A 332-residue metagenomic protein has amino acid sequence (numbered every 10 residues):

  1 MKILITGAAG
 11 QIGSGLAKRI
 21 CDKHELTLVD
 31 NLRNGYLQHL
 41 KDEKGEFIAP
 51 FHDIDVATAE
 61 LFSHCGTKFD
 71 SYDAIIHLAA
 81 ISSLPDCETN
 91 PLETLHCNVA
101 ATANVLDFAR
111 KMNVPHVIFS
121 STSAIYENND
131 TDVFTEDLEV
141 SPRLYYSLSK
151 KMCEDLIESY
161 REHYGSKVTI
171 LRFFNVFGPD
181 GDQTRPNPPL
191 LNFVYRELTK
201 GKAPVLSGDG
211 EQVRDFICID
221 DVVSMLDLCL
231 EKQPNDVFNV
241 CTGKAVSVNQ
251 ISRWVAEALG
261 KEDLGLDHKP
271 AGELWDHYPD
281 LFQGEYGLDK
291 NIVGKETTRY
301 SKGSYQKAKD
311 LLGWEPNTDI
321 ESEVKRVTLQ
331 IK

Functional and structural regions predicted by a protein language model:
M1-V176: N-terminal Rossmann-like NAD(P)+-binding domain of SDR-like oxidoreductases, especially those catalyzing
K41, A57, L106, E158 (+4 more regions): Solvent-exposed, non-membrane alpha-helical residues enriched in polar/charged side chains
A74, P189, F193, Y300-G303 (+1 more regions): Generic alpha-helical secondary structure signal
T102-A103, K151-E158, L191-Y195, S224 (+1 more regions): Conserved active-site helix of classical SDR/Rossmann-fold NAD(P)-dependent CH-OH oxidoreductases
P142-S149, F173, P186-L191, D215-I219: The catalytic Tyr-centered alpha-helix of NAD(P)H-dependent dehydrogenases
G178-D180: Short beta-strand->alpha-helix junction loop in the catalytic core of nucleotide-activated group-transfer enzymes
T199-K332: C-terminal substrate-binding subdomain of Rossmann-fold SDR/epimerase-dehydratase oxidoreductases
